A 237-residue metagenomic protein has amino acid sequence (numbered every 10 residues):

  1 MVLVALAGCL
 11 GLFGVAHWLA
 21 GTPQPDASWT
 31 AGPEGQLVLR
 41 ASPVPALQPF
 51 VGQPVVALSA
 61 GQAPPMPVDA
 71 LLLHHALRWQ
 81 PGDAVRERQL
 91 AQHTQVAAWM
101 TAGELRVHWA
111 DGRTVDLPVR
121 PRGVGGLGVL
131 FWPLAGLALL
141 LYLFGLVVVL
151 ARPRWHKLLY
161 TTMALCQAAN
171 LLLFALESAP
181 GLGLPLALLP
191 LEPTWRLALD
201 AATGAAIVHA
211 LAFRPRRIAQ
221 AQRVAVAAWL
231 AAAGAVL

Functional and structural regions predicted by a protein language model:
M1-L3, L12-A16, L73-R122: PDZ-domain C-terminal substructure recognizer with occasional recognition of PDZ-binding tails
M1-P43, R106, P118-G125: PDZ/PDZ-like peptide-tail recognition elements
P23, V55-L58, A102: Extended, solvent-exposed polar beta/coil surface segments
V38, V44-E87: Conserved PDZ fold ligand-binding element
P43, S59-Q62, D111, V119-P121: A mature extracytoplasmic/lumenal domain signature
Q48, A98-M100, L141, G204: Short, surface-exposed loop/turn motifs at beta-strand boundaries within globular domains
G52-V55, L105-V107, P153: Terminal peptide-recognition signature
G126-L237: Individual alpha-helical transmembrane segments in multi-pass integral membrane proteins
